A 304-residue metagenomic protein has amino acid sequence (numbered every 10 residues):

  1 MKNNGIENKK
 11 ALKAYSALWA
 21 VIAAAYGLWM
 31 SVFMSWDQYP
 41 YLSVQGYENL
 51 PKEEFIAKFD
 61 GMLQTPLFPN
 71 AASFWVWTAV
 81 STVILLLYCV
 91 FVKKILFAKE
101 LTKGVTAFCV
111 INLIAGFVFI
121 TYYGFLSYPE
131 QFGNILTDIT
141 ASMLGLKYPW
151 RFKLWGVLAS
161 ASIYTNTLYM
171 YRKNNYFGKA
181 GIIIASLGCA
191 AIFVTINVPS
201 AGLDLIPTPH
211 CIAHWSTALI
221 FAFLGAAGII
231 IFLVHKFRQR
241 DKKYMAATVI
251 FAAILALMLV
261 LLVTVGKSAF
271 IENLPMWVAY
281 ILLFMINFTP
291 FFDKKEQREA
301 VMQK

Functional and structural regions predicted by a protein language model:
M1-K9: Short, Lys/Arg-rich, polar N-terminal cytosolic tail immediately upstream of the first transmembrane signal-anchor
Y15-V44, N49-P69, V76, I95-Y171: N-terminal topogenic module of multi-pass integral membrane proteins
A25-W29, L187-N197, A253-V263: Aromatic-anchored segments of alpha-helical transmembrane domains
V32-Q38, N197-I206, L259-S268: Juxtamembrane "helix-exit" motif on the non-cytosolic side of transmembrane helices
F68-S81, K147-S160, H214-G225, T248 (+1 more regions): Alpha-helical transmembrane segments of polytopic membrane proteins
K94-G104, Y169-G181, V234-Y244: Membrane-interface helix-boundary motifs at transmembrane edges
A185-F237: Membrane-proximal helix-loop-helix units in multi-pass membrane proteins
V234-M302: Terminal transmembrane helical module of multi-pass membrane proteins
